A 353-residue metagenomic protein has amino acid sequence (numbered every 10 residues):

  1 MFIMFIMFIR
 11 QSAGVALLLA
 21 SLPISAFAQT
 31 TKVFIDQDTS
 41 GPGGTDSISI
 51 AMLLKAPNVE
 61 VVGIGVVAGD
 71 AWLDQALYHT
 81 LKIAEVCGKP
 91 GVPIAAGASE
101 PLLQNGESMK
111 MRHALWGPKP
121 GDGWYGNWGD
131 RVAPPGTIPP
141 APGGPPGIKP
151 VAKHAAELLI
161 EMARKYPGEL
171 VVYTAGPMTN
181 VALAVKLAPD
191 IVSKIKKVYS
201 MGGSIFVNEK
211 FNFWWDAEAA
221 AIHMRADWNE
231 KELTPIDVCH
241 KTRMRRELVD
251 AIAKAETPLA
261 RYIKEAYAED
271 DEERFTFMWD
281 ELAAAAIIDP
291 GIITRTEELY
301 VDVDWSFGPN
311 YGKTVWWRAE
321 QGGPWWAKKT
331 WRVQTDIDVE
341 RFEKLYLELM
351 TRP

Functional and structural regions predicted by a protein language model:
F2-A16: Bacterial N-terminal signal peptides that target proteins for export
G14-S25: Bacterial N-terminal signal peptides
Q29-K32, I48-A56, E60, W214-A226 (+1 more regions): Conformational coupling and interaction surfaces
Q29-K82, C87-P93, N105, G126 (+1 more regions): Active-site histidine-anchored catalytic micro-motif
A96: Conserved nucleotide-sugar phosphate-binding/catalytic loop shared by glycosyltransferases and other
S99-L102: A metal-dependent hydrolase metal-coordination microenvironment
S108-G117, K210-W215, L248-D250: Short, surface-exposed amphipathic charged segments that create phosphate/polyanion-binding patches used for binding
M111-V132: A charged helix-plus-loop insertion that forms the helical arch/lid used to bind and gate nucleic-acid substrates
